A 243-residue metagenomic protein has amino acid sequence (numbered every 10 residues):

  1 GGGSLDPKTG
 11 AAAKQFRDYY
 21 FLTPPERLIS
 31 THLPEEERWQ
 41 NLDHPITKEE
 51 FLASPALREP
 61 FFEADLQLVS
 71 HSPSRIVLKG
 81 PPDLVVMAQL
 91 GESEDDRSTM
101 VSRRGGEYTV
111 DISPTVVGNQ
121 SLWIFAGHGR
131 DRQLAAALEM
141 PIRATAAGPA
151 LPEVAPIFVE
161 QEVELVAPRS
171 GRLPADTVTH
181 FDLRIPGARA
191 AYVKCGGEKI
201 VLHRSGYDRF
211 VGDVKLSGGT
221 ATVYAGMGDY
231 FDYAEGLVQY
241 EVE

Functional and structural regions predicted by a protein language model:
G1, A175-H180, I185-V201: Conserved, compact domain cores that house catalytic/ligand-binding motifs in diverse enzymes and effector modules
G2-R97, S102-G106: His-Asp-centered catalytic microenvironments across diverse enzyme cores, prominently the transglutaminase-like
W39-R58, P141-Q161: Proline/serine/threonine-rich low-complexity linkers at boundaries of modular beta-sandwich domains
A64-P82, I112, E160, L165-G187: Aromatic/hydrophobic beta-strand junction motif of beta-rich domains
S93-M100, R132-Q133, Y192-R204, D232-Y233: Surface-exposed loop/edge segments in extracytoplasmic proteins
T99-V110, K199-D213: Aromatic sugar-binding surface patches on proteins that engage polysaccharides or sugar-phosphate polymers
V116-D131, V193-K194, S217-D232, G236: Short, aromatic- and glycine-rich surface loops/edge beta-strands on solvent-exposed regions
G129-E160, G228-E243: Short beta-strand elements
